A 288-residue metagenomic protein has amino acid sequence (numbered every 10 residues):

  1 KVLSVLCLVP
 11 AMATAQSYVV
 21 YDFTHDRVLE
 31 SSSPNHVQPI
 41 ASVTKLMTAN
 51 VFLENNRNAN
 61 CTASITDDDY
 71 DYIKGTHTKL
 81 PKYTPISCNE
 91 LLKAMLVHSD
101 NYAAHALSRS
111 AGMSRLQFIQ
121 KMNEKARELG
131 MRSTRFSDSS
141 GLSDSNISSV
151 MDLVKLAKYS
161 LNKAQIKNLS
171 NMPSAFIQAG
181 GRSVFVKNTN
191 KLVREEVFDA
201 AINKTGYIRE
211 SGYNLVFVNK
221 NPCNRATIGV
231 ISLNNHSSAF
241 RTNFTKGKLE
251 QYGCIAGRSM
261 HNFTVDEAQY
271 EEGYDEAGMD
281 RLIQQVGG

Functional and structural regions predicted by a protein language model:
K1-V5: Sec-dependent signal peptide recognition, specifically the positively charged N-region followed immediately by
L6-C7, T48-F52, Q178-G180, N188-N190: Intrinsically disordered, low-complexity boundary segments flanking structured domains
A13-M151, K155-A164: Active-site-adjacent loops and short helices of periplasmic peptidoglycan-processing enzymes
Q16-S17, M113-G287: Penicillin-recognizing serine hydrolase domain
